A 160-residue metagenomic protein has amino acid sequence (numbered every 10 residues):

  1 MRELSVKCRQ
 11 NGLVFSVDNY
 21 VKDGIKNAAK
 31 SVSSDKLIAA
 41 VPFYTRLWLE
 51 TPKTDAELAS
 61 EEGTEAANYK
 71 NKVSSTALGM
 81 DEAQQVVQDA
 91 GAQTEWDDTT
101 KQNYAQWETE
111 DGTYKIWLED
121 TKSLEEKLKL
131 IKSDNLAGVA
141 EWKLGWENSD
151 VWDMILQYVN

Functional and structural regions predicted by a protein language model:
M1-D23, K30, Y158: Chitinase-like catalytic core of GlcNAc-active glycosidases
M1-S5, I25, T121-L128, L136 (+2 more regions): Extracytoplasmic/secreted envelope proteins and their assembly/folding machinery, especially bacterial periplasmic
N11-L13, S33-L37, L136-A137: Short, well-ordered coil/turn segments that N-cap beta-strands
N19-K22, F43-W48, S123, G145-N148: Solvent-exposed loop/turn segments at secondary-structure junctions within structured extracellular/periplasmic domains
A39, I131, V139: Conserved, mostly hydrophobic/aromatic
V41-L130, V159: Glycan-binding loop/region signatures in secreted carbohydrate-active enzymes
T99, L130-S133, L144-N160: Aromatic-rich peripheral "rim/lid" segments of glycoside hydrolase catalytic domains that contact and position glycan
